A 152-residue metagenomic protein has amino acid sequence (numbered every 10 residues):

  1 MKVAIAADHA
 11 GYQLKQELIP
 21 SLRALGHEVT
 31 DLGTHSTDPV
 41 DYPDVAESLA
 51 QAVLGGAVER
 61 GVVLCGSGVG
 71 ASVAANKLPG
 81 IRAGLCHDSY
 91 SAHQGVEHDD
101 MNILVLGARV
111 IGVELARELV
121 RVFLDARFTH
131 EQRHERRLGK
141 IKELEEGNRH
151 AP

Functional and structural regions predicted by a protein language model:
A4-A6, A10, S89-P152: C-terminal binding/interaction regions
A4-L25: Glycine-rich phosphate/diphosphate-binding loop of Rossmann-like nucleotide-binding domains
P20, E47, Q51, V73 (+1 more regions): Alpha-helical segments flanking ligand/cofactor-binding loops in enzyme cores
L25, L78-P79, D99: Short, structured coil segments at secondary-structure junctions
E28-P39: A short beta-strand-loop structural module common to alpha/beta enzyme folds
D38-E47: Structural motif
S48-L85: Helix-adjacent hinge/juxtasegments
